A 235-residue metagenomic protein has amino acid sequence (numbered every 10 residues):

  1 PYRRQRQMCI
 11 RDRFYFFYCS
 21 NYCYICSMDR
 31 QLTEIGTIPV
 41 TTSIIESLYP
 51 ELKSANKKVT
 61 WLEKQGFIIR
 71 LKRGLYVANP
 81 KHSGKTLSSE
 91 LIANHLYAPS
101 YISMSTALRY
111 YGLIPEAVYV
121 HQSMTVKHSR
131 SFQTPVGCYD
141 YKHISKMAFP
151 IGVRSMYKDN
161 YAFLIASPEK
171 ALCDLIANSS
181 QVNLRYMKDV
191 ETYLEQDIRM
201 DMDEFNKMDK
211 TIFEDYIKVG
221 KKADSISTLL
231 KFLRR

Functional and structural regions predicted by a protein language model:
P1-D12: Single conserved hydrophobic/aromatic residue that forms the stacking wall/gate of nucleotide- or nucleobase-binding
R11-S27: Short, low-complexity, charged/polar intrinsically disordered tails
Y22-P99, P135: Short beta-edge/loop segments at beta->alpha junctions of small alpha/beta modules that act as binding/recognition
T42, M104, P168-E169: Structural motif detector for alpha-helix initiation sites
P50, G112, A177-Q181: Hydrophobic/aromatic-lined pockets within catalytic cores
R70-N79, S89-A148: Short gly/ser-rich loop at a beta-strand->alpha-helix junction or flexible surface loop bordering the NTP-binding
T86-S89, P150-S155: Acidic/polar active-site rim loop that often engages polyanionic ligands
V153-R235: Hydrophobic alpha-helical interaction segments
